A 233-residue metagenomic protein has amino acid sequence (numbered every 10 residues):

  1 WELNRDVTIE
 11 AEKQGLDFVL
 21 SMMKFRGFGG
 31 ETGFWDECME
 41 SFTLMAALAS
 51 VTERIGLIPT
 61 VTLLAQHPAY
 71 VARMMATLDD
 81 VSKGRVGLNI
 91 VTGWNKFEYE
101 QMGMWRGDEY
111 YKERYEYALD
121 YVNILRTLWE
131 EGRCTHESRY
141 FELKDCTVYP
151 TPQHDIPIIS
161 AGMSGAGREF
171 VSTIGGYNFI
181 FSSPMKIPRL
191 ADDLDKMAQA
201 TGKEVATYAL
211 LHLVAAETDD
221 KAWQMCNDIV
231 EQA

Functional and structural regions predicted by a protein language model:
W1-V51, E137, T151-I156: N-terminal beta1-alpha1-beta2 module of alpha/beta enzyme domains
N4-Q14, M75-D80, D195, Q199: Short amphipathic alpha-helices and their capping/turn segments at secondary-structure boundaries
E12-K13, Y110-P152, M185-A233: An alpha-helical appendage that flanks or caps ligand/catalytic pockets
V19-S21, L57-P59, V86-I90, P157-A161 (+2 more regions): Hydrophobic faces of well-ordered beta-strands that scaffold small-molecule active sites in alpha/beta enzyme cores
F25-G29, W35-M39, L64-A69, S183-R189 (+1 more regions): Acidic-and-aromatic substrate-binding clefts and catalytic sites of carbohydrate-active enzymes
T32-W35, G56-A65, D108-K112, Y177-F181: The substrate-binding groove and active-site-proximal loops of carbohydrate-active enzymes, especially glycoside
V51-R54, S82, T173-N178: Glycine-enriched alpha-helix->loop->beta-strand junction motifs that scaffold or abut catalytic
L64-I174, K203: Internal, glycine-rich beta/alpha segment that forms the wall or movable "lid" of small-molecule/cofactor binding
